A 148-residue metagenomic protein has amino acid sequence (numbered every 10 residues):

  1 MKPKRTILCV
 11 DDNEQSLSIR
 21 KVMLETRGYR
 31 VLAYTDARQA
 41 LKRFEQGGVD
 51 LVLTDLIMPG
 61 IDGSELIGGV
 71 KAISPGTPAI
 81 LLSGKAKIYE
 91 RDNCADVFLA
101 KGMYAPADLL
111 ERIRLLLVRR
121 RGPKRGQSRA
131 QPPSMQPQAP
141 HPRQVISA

Functional and structural regions predicted by a protein language model:
M1-T6, A107-A148: Non-catalytic signal-transmission and effector/linker regions of two-component phosphorelay proteins
K4-Q15, R20-L24, V52: Conserved acidic segment of CheY-like receiver
G28-T35, R43: Short hydrophobic/Thr-rich beta-strand motif most characteristic of the beta2 strand and flanking loop of CheY-like
T35-D36, D62-E65: Acidic catalytic/metal-coordinating carboxylates
K42, S64-P75: Short amphipathic alpha-helix used as the core "switch/output" element in two-component signaling
D55: Active-site residues of response regulator receiver
M58: Receiver (REC) domain active-site loop signature in two-component systems and cognate sites in sensor histidine kinases
